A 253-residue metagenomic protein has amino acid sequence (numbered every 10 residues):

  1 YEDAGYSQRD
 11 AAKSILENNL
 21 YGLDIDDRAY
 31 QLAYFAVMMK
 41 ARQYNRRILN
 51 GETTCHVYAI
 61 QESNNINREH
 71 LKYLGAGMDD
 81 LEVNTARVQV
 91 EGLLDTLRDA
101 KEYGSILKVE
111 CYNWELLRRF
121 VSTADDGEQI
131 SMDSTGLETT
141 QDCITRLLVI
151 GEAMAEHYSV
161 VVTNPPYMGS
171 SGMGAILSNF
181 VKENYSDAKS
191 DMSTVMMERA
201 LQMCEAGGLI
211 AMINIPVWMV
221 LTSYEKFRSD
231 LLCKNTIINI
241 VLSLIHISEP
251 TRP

Functional and structural regions predicted by a protein language model:
Y1-E156, V160: Class I S-adenosyl-L-methionine-dependent methyltransferase module
I25, Y30, Y34-C55, A59 (+3 more regions): Signature of N6-adenine DNA methyltransferases within the class I
